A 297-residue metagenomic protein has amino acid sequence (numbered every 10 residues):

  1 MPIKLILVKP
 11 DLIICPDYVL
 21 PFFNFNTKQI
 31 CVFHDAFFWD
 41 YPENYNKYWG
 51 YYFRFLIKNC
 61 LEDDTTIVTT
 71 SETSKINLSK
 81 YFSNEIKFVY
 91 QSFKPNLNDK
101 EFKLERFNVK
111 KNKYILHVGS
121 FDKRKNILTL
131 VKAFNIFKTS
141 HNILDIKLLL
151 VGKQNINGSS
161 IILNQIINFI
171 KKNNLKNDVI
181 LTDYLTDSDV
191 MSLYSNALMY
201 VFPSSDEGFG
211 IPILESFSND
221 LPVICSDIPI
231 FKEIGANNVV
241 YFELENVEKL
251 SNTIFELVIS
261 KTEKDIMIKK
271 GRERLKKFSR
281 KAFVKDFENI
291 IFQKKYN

Functional and structural regions predicted by a protein language model:
M1-N297: Carbohydrate transferase catalytic cores enriched for Leloir-type hexosyltransferases
